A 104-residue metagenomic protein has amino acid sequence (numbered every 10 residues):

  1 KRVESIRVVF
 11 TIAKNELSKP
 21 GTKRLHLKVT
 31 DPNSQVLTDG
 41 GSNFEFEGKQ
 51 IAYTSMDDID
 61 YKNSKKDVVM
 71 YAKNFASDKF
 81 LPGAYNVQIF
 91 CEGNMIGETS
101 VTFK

Functional and structural regions predicted by a protein language model:
K1-K104: Membrane-proximal structural modules of membrane-associated proteins and complexes
